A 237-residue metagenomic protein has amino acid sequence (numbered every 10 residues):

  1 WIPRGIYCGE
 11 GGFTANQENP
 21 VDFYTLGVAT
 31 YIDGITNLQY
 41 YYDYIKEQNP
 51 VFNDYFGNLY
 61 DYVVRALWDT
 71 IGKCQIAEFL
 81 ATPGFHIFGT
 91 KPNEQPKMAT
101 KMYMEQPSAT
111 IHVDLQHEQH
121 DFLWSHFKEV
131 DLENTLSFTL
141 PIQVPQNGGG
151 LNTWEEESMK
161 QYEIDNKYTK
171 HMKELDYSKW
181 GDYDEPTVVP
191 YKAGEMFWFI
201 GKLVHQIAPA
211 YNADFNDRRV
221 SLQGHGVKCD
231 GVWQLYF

Functional and structural regions predicted by a protein language model:
W1-T30: Intrinsically disordered, low-complexity, charge-biased terminal/linker regions in eukaryotic proteins
G27-E105, F122-V130: Signature of the catalytic double-stranded beta-helix
T90, Q143-P145, S158-M159, L203-H205 (+1 more regions): Short, solvent-exposed loop/turn segments at secondary-structure junctions
E94-P190, Q234: Catalytic core of non-heme Fe(II) oxygenases with the double-stranded beta-helix
L136-T139, D214-V232: A short hydrophobic beta-strand segment most commonly corresponding to one strand of the jelly-roll/cupin
V189-H205: Conserved metal-binding segment of the jelly-roll/cupin
H205-A213: Short beta-strand His + acidic residue motifs that chelate non-heme Fe in jelly-roll/DSBH and cupin folds
